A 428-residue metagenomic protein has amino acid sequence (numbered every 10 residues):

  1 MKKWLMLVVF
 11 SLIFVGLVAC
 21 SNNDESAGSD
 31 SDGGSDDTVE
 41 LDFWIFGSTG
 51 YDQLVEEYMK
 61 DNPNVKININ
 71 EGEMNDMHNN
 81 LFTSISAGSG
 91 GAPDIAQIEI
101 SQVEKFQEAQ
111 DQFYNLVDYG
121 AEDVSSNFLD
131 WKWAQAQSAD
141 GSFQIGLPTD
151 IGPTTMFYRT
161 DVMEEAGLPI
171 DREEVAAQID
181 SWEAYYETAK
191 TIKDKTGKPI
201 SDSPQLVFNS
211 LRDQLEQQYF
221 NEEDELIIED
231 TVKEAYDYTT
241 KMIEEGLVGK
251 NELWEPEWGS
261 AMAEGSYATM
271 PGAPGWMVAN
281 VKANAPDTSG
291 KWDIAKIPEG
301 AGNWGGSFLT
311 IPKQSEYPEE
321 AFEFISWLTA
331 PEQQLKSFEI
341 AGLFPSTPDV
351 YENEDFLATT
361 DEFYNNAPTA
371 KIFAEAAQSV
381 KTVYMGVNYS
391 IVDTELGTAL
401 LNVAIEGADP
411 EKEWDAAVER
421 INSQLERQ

Functional and structural regions predicted by a protein language model:
M1-E40, K60, E419-Q428: Short, low-complexity disordered leader/linker segments with a strong preference for bacterial N-terminal type II
D36-G47, V65-N70, D94-I95, I145 (+1 more regions): Short, well-ordered beta-strand elements
D52-M59, V103-K105, V207-Q214, T231-E323: Extracytoplasmic/periplasmic substrate-binding proteins
E57, D61-F128, G146, E165-G167 (+4 more regions): Extracytoplasmic "Venus flytrap"/periplasmic binding protein-like
K60, N68, A121, S138-V207 (+5 more regions): Helix-loop-helix "hinge/cap" segment bordering the ligand-binding cleft or interdomain interface
E99-T155, E164, E183-Y186, S289-K296 (+2 more regions): Hinge/lid segment of periplasmic solute-binding proteins
E244, E354, A358-T359, A374-Q428: Conserved C-terminal helix/tail region of periplasmic/extracytoplasmic solute-binding proteins
A279-K282, S307-S390, K412: Mature extracytoplasmic/periplasmic domains
